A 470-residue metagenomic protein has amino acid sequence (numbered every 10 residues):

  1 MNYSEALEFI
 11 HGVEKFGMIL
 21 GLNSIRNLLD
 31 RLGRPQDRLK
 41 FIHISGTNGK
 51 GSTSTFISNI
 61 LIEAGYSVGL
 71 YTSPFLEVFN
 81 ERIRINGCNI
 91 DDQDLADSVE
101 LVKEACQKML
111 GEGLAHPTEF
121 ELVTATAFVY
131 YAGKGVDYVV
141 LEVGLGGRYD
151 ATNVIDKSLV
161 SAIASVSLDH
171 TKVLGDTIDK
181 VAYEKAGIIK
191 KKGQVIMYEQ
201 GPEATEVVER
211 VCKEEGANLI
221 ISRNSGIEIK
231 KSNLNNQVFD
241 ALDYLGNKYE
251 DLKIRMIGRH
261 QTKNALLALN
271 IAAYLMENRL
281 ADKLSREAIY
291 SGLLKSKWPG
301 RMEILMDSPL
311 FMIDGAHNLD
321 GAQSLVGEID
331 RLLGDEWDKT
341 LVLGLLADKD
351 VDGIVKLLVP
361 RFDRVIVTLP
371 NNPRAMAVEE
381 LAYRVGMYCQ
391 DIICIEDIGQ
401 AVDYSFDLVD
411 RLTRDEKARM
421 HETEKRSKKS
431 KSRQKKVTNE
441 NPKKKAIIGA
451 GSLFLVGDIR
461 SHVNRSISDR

Functional and structural regions predicted by a protein language model:
M1-G46, T53-Y66, Y71, Q107-A115: Short functional linear segments
L29, R34-D37, E63-D156, K172 (+1 more regions): ATP-dependent carboxylate-amine ligase catalytic core
R38, Y138-L141, Y149-A162, V166-H170 (+2 more regions): Nucleotide phosphate-binding/pyrophosphate-handling subdomain across enzymes that bind or process nucleotide phosphates
P74, Y198-E199, V211-N233, K253-R259 (+6 more regions): Beta-strand->loop->alpha-helix junctions that form or flank phosphate-binding loops in nucleotide-handling enzymes
M109-L110, G135-E142, S158-D251, A265 (+1 more regions): Acidic, Mg2+-coordinating active-site environments of NTP-dependent enzymes
G135-D137, E336, P442-K444: Short, high-confidence coil segments that cap the C-terminus of an alpha-helix and link into the following beta-strand
G201-I220, L310-I313, L319, V355-K445: C-terminal helical cap/extension that packs against the catalytic core of soluble nucleotide-cofactor enzymes
S452: Active-site-proximal loop/hinge segments that shape catalytic or ion-binding/gating pockets
